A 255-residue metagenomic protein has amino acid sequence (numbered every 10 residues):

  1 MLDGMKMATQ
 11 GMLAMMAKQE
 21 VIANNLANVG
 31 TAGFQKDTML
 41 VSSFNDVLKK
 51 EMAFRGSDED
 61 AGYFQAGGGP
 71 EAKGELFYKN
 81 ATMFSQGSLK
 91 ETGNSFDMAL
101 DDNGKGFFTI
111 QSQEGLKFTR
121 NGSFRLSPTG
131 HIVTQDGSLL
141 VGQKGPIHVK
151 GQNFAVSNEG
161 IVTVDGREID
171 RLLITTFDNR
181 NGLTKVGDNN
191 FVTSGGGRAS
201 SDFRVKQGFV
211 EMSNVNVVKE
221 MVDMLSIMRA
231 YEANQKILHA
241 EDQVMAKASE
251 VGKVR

Functional and structural regions predicted by a protein language model:
M1-R255: Amphipathic alpha-helical polymerization modules
